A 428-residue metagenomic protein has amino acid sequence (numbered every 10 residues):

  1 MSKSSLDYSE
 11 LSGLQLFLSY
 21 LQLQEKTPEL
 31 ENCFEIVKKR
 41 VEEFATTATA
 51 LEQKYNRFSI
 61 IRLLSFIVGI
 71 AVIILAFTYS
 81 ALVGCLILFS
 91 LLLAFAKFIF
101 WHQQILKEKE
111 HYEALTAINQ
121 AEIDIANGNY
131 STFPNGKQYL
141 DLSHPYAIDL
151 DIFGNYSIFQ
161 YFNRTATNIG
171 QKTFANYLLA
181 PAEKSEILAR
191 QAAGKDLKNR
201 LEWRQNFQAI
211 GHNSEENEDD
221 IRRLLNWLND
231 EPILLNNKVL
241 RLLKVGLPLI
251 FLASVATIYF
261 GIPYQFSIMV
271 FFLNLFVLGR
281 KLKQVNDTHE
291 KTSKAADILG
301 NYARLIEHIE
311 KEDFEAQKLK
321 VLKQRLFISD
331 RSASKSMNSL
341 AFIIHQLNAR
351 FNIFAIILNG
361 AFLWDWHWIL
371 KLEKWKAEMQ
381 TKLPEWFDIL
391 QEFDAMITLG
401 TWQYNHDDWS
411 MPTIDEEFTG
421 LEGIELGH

Functional and structural regions predicted by a protein language model:
S5-S9: Intrinsically disordered, low-complexity segments enriched in serine/proline and basic residues
L21-H428: Alpha-helical coupling/stalk and coiled-coil linker elements that connect catalytic or binding modules and transmit
